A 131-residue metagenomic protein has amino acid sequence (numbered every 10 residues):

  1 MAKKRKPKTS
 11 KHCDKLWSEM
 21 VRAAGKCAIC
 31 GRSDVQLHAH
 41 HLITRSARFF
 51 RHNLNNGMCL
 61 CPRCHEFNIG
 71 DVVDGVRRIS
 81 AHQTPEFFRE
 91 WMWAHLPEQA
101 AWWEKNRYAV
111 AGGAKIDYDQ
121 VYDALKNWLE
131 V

Functional and structural regions predicted by a protein language model:
M1-L16, V131: Arg/Lys-rich, low-complexity, intrinsically disordered N-terminal tails that contact nucleic acids
K3, K15-S18, A24, G70 (+1 more regions): Positively charged, helix-rich recognition surfaces that bind polyanionic ligands
H12-H38, C61: Short cysteine-rich loop/turn motifs with clustered Cys
K26-A28, R48-D74, R78: Short beta-strand-alpha-helix junction that forms the catalytic/metal-binding core of metal-dependent nuclease domains
Q36-A47: Short recognition patches in nucleic-acid-associated and regulatory proteins
R45-P62, E86-K105: Short microdomains enriched in Cys/His and/or Lys/Arg
F67-F87, P97-E104: Substrate-binding/catalytic groove segments of enzymes that remodel or degrade extracellular structural polymers
A100-V131: Short flanking/linker segments adjacent to small metal-binding domains or redox-active Cys/His motifs
